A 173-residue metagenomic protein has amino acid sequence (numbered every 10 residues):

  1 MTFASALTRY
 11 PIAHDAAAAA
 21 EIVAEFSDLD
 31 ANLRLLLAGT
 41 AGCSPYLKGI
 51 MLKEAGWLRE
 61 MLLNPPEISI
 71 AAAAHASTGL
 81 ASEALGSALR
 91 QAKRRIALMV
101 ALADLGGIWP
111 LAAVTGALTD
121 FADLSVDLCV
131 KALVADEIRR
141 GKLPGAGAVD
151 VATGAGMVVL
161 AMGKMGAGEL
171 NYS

Functional and structural regions predicted by a protein language model:
M1-S173: Non-catalytic regulatory/linker segments of enzymes
